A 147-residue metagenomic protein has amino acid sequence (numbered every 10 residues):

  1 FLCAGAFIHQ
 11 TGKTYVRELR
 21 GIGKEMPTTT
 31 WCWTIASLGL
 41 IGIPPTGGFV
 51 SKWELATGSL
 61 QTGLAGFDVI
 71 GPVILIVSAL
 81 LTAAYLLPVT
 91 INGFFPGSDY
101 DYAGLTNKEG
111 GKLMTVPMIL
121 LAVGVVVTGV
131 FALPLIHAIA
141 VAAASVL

Functional and structural regions predicted by a protein language model:
F1-A4, K52-W53, A83, L87 (+1 more regions): Alpha-helical transmembrane segments of polytopic integral membrane proteins, especially the permease/helical cores
C3-I76, L105-G124: Interfacial and helix-entry/exit segments of alpha-helical transmembrane bundles in multi-pass inner-membrane proteins
H9, A79, A83, T128-A132: Alpha-helical transmembrane segments
V16, G23-T30, L86-L147: Cytoplasmic/organellar membrane-interface segments at the starts of transmembrane helices in multi-pass inner-membrane
F67-N92: A small-residue-rich subset of transmembrane alpha-helices
